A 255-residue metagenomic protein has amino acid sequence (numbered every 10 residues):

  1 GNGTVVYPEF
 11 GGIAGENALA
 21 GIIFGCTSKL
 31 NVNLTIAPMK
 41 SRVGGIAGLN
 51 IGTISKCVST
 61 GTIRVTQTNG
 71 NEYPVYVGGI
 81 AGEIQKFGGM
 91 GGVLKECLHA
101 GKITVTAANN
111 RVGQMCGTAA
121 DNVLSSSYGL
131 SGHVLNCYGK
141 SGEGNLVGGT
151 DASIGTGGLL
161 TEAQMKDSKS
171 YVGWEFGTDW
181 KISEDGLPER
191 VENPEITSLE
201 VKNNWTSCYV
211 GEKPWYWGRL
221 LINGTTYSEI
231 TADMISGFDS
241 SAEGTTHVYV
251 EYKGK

Functional and structural regions predicted by a protein language model:
G1-E195: Predominantly extracellular beta-rich ligand-binding scaffolds that present long acidic/polar faces for carbohydrate
G1-N2, L199-V201, V250-K255: Short, intrinsically disordered, charge-balanced linker/junction segments flanking boundaries in proteins
G12, G45, G79, N203-S207 (+1 more regions): Short, recurring structural edge motifs at helix starts
N17-A18, Y209-P214, S241: Short, low-complexity cationic-aromatic patches
A108, T150-S153, S168, T206 (+4 more regions): N-terminal start and proteolytic maturation junction detector
V191-P194, L221, K253-G254: Secondary-structure transition/turn motif
E195-T226: Solvent-exposed, low-complexity, repeat-rich "mucin-like" stalks and linkers
W205, N223-K255: Serine/threonine-rich, repeat-prone extracellular segments and beta-strand-based repeat modules of secreted/surface
